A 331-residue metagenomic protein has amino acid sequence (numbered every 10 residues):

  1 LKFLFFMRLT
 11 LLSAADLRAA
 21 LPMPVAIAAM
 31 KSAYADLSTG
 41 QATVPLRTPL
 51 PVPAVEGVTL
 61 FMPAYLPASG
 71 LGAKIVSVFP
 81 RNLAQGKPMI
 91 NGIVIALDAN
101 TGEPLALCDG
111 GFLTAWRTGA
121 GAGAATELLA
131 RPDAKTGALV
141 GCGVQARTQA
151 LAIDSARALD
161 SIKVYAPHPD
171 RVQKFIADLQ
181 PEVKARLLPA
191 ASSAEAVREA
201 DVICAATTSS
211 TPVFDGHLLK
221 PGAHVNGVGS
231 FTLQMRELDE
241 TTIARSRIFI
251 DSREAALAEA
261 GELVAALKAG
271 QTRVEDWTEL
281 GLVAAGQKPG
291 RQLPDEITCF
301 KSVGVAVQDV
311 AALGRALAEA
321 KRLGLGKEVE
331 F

Functional and structural regions predicted by a protein language model:
F5-T114, G123, D133, T278 (+2 more regions): N-terminal ligand-binding/catalytic initiation module
R18, M235-F331: Adenosine-phosphate binding glycine-rich loop
R117-G137, V144-A156: Short internal alpha-helix immediately C-terminal to a glycine-rich phosphate-binding loop in Rossmann-like
T136, D160-I162, R186: Residues at the starts of beta-strands that form the adenosine-phosphate
G143, Y165-H168, F231: Residues in the short beta-alpha loop(s) of Rossmann-like NAD(P)-binding domains
S155-Q180: NAD(P)-binding Rossmann-fold cofactor-contacting core
A185-Q271: Rossmann-like adenosine-cofactor binding region
